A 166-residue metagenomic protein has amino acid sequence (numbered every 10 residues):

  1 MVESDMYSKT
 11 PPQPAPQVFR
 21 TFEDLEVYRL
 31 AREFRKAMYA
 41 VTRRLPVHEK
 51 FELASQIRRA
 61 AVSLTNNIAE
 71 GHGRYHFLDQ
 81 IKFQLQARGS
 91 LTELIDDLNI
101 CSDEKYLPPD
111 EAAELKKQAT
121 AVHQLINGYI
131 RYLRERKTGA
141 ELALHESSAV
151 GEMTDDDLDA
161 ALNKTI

Functional and structural regions predicted by a protein language model:
M1-I166: Amphipathic alpha-helical assembly/interaction segments
